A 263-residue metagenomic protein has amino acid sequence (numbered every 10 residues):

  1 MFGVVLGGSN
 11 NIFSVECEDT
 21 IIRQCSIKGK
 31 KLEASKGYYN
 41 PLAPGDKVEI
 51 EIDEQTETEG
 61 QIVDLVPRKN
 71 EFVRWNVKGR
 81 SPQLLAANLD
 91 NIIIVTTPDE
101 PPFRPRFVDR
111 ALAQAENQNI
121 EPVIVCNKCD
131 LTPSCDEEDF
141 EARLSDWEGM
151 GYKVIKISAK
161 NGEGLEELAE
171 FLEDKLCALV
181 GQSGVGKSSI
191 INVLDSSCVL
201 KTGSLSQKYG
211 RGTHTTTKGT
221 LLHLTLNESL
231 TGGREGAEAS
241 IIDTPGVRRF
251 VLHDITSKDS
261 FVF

Functional and structural regions predicted by a protein language model:
M1-N10: Structural detector for short beta-strands of small beta-barrel domains
N11, K36-T56, V66-N91, Q114 (+6 more regions): Helix-rich effector regions associated with P-loop NTPase G domains
F13-C17, C25, I50: SH3/SH3-like beta-barrel fold
I22-N40: Beta-strand/loop nucleic-acid-binding surfaces
Q55-L65, P102-R104: Short, Lys/Arg- and Gly-enriched loop/turn segments at beta-strand edges
I94-T97, V125-N127: Conserved beta-strand segments of the P-loop GTPase G domain that flank and frequently precede/overlap
L131-V185: Canonical P-loop GTPase G-domain recognition
S188, V193: Walker A/P-loop
